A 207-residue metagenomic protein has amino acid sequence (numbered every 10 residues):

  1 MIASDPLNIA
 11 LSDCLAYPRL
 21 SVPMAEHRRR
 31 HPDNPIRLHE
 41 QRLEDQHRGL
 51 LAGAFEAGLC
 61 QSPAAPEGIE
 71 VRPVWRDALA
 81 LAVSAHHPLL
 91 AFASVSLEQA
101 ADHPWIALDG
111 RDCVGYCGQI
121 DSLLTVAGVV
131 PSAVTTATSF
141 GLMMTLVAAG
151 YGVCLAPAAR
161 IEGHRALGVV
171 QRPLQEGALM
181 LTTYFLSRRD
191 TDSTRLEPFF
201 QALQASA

Functional and structural regions predicted by a protein language model:
S4-E67, A137: Central regulatory/effector-binding core of bacterial HTH transcription factors
P6-A10, G58, A82, I106 (+2 more regions): Short, well-ordered beta-strand segments
R19-V22, I106, V169-A207: A late-sequence structural motif
R42, S96, T138-S139, P157: Short loop/turn segments at beta->alpha junctions
L50-C60, L79, V129, L142 (+1 more regions): Alpha-to-beta junction loops
E67-P73, D77, G141-R189: Beta-alpha-beta core module
I69-L79, V83-W105, E197: Flexible hinge/capping segments at coil-to-helix
W105-A127, S193, F200: Secondary-structure junction motif
